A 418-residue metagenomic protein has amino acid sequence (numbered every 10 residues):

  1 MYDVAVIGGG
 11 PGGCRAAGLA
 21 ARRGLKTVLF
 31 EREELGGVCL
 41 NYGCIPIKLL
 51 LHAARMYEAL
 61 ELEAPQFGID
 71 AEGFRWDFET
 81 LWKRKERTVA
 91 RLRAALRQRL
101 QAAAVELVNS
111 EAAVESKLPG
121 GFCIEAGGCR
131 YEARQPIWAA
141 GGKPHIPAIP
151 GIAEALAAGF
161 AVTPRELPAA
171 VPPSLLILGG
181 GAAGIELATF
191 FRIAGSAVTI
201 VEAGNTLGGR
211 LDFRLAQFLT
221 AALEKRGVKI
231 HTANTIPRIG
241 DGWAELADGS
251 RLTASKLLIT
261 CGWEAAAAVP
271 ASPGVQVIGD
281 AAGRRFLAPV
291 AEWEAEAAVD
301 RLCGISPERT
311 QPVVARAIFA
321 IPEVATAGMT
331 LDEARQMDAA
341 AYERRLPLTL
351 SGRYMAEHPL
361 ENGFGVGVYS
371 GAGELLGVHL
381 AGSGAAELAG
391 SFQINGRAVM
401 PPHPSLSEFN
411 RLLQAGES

Functional and structural regions predicted by a protein language model:
M1-I7, L19-K26, L35-I45, H52 (+4 more regions): FAD-binding core/adjacent interface of flavoenzyme oxidoreductases
I7-G12, A16-G18, R22-E33, I45 (+3 more regions): Flexible, glycine-rich terminal cap/loop adjacent to redox cofactors in electron-transfer oxidoreductases
G12-A16, G184-L187, A266: Short glycine/serine/threonine-rich phosphate/pyrophosphate-binding segments that cradle anionic phosphate groups
L29, I200, I278: Generic enzyme active-site microenvironment
E33-R55, T206-L219: Conserved N-terminal glycine-rich FAD pyrophosphate-binding loop of Rossmann-like flavoproteins
I47-R84, E308-R309: Glycine-rich active-site loop/strand segments that organize a redox cofactor
R87-R93, A169-L176, A182-R238, L287-A288 (+2 more regions): Rossmann-like dinucleotide-binding cores of NAD(P)H-dependent redox enzymes
I259-L302: Contiguous mid-protein beta-loop-alpha structural module that forms a pocket-lining wall or clamp of enzyme active
